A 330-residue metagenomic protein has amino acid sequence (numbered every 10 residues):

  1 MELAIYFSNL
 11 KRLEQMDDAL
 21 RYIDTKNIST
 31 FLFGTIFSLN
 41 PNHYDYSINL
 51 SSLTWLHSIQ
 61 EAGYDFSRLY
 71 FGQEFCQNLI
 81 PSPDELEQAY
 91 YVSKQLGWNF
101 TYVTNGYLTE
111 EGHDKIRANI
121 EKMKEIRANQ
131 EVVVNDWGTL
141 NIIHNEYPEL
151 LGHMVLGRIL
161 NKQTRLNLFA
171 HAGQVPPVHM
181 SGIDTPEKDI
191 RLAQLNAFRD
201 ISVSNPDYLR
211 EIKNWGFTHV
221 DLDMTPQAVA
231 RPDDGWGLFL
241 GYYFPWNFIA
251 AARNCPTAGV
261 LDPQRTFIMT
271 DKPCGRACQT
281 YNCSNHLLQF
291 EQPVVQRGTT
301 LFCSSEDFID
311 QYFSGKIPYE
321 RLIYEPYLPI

Functional and structural regions predicted by a protein language model:
M1-Y91, W98-I330: Active-site pocket-lining/capping segments in soluble small-molecule metabolic enzymes
